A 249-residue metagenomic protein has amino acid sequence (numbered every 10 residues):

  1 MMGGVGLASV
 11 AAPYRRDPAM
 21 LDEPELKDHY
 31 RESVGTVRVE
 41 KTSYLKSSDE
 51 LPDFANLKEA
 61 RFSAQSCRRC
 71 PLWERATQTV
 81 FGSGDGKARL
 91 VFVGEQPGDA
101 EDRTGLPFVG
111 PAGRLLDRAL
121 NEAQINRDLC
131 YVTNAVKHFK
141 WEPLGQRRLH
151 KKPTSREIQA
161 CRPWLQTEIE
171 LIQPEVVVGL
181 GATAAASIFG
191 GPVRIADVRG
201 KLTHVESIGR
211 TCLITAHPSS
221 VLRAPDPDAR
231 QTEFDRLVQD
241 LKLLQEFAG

Functional and structural regions predicted by a protein language model:
M2-G249: A polyanion-binding, active-site-adjacent surface
